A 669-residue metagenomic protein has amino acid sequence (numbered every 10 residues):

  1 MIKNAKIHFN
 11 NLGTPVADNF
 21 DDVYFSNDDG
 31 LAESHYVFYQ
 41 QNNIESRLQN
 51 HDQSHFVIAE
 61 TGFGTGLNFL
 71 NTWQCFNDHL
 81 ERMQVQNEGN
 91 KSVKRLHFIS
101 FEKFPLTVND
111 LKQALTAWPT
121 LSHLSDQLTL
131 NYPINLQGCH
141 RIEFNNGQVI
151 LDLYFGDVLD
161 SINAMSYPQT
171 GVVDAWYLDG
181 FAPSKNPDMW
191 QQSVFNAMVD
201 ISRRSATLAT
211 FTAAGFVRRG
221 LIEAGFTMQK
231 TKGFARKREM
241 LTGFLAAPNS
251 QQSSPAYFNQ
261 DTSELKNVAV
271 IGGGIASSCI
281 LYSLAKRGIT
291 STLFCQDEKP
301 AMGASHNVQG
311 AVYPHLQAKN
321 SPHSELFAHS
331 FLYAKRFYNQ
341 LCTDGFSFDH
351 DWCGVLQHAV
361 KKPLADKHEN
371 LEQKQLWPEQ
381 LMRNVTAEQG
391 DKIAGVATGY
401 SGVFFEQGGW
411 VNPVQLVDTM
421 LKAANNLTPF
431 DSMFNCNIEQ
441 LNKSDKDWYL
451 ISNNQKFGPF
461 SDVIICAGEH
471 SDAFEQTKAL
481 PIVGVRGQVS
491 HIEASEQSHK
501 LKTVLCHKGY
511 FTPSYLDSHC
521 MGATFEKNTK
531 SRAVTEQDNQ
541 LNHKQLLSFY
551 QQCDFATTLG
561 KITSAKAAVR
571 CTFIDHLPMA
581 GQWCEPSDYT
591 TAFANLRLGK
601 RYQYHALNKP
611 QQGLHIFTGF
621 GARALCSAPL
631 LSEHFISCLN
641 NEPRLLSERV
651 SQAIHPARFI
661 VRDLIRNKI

Functional and structural regions predicted by a protein language model:
H51-G171, Q192: The AdoMet/dcAdoMet-binding core of the Class I SAM-like
L265-L293: N-terminal Rossmann-like FAD-binding beta1-loop-alpha1 element of flavoenzymes
K286-H306: Glycine-rich FAD pyrophosphate-binding loop
Q309-I393: Dinucleotide-binding Rossmann-like beta1-alpha1 core, especially the glycine-rich loop that anchors the ADP
A318-S321, S347-Q357, A387-L427, T524-N528 (+1 more regions): Helix-loop-beta segment of a Rossmann-like dinucleotide-binding subdomain
V403-N453, F457-G458, D462, C466-A467 (+1 more regions): Helical element adjacent to the flavin cofactor pocket in flavoenzyme catalytic cores
S452-K456, F460-K544, F549-A565: Flavin-dependent oxidoreductases
T558-I669: C-terminal catalytic lobe of FAD-dependent flavoproteins
